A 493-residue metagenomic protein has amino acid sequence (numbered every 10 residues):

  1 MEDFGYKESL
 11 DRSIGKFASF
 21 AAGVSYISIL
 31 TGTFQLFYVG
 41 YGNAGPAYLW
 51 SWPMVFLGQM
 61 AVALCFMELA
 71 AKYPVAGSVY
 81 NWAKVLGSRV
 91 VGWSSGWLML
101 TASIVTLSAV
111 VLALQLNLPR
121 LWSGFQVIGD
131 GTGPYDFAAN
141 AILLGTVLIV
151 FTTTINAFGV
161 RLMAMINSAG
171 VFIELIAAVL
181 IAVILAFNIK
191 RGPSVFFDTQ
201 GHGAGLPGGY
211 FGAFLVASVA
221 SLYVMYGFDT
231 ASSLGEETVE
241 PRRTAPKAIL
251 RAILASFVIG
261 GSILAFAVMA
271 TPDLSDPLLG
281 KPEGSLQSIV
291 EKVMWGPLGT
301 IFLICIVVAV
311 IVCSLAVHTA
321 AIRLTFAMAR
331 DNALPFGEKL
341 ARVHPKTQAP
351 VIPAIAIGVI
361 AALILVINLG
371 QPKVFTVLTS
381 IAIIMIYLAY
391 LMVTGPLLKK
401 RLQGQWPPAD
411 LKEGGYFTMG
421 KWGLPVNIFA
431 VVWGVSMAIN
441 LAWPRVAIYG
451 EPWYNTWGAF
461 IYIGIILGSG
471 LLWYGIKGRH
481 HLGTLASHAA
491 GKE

Functional and structural regions predicted by a protein language model:
M1-F37, Y41-L49, M60-L64, G414 (+1 more regions): Membrane-interface "cap" regions at the ends of multi-pass membrane proteins
G5-E8, L49, Q126-N140, A169-T300: Helix-loop-helix junctions that connect adjacent transmembrane segments in multi-pass membrane transporters
T31-F137, A255-V258, S262, A389 (+1 more regions): Extracellular loop-to-transmembrane helix junctions
G32-V39, N43, I155-R161, L298 (+2 more regions): Transmembrane helix-loop junctions in multi-pass membrane proteins
N81-A83, S88, R120-D130, G201-A204 (+2 more regions): TM-loop-TM module centered on a large, flexible mid-protein loop between adjacent transmembrane helices in multi-pass
N81-K84, V111-L143, A177, S232-R243 (+4 more regions): Helix-loop-helix connectors at the membrane interface of multi-pass transporters/channels
A141-R191, F197, Y226, I249-L254 (+4 more regions): Membrane-interface loop-to-helix entry segments
K373-A389, M419-E493: A generic transmembrane alpha-helix motif of multi-pass inner-membrane proteins
